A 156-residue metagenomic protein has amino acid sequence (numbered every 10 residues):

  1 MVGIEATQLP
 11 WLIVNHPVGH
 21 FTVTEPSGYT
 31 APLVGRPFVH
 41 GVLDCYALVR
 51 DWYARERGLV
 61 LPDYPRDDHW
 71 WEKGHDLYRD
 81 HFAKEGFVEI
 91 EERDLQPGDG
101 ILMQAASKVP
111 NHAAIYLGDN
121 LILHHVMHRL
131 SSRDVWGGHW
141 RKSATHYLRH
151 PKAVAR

Functional and structural regions predicted by a protein language model:
M1-S27: Active-site-proximal loop/helix of nucleotide/amide-processing enzymes and allied scaffolds
L12-N15, H125, H150: Generic beta-sheet signal
Y29-R36: Active-site-proximal or metal-binding-adjacent scaffold patches in catalytic folds
R36-D44, H69, K73: A short glycine-/small-residue-rich loop at the edge of a beta-strand within enzyme catalytic domains
V39-E56: Active-site nucleophilic cysteine motif
L61-P65: Surface-exposed patches in mature extracellular/periplasmic domains of secreted proteins
R66-S131, W136-G137: ...with weaker cross-activation on analogous glycine-rich loops/strands in unrelated enzymes
V135-R156: Glycine- and charge-enriched low-complexity intrinsically disordered segments
